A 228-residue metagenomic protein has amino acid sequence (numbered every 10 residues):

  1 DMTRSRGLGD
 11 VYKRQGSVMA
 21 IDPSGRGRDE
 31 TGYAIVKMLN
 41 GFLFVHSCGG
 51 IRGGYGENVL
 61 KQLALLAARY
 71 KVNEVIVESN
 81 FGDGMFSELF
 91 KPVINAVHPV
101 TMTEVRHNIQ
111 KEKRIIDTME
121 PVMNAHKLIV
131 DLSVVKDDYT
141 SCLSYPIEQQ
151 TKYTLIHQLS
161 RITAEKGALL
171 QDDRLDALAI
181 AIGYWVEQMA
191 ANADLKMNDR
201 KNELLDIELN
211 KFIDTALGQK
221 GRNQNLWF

Functional and structural regions predicted by a protein language model:
D1-Y12: Single conserved hydrophobic/aromatic residue that forms the stacking wall/gate of nucleotide- or nucleobase-binding
R6, A181-F228: Acidic two-metal-ion nuclease catalytic site recognized across multiple nuclease folds, prominently DnaQ/RNase D-T
R14-R26: Two-metal-ion RNase H-like nuclease active-site motif
R26-G32: Short, flexible loop/turn motifs enriched in small residues
A34-I162, Q219-F228: Mg2+-dependent endonuclease catalytic cores in nucleic-acid-processing enzymes, primarily RNase H-like
A164-L170: C-terminal interaction surface of TIR/SEFIR-family domains
